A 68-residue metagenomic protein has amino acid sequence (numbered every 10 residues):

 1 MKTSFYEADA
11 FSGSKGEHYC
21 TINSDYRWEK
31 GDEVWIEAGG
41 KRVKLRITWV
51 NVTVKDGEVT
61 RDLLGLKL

Functional and structural regions predicted by a protein language model:
M1, K67-L68: Short intrinsically disordered terminal tails
M1-E17: Short, basic/aromatic beta-hairpin or loop at an interaction surface
E17-S24: Short alpha-helix capping/helix-loop boundary micro-motifs
R27-E29: Short, well-ordered loop/turn sites that connect or cap secondary structure elements
I36-E37: A generic structural signal for residues embedded in beta-strands
V43-V52: Short beta-strand-centered aromatic/proline hotspots
T53-K67: Short, solvent-exposed secondary-structure boundary/capping segments
